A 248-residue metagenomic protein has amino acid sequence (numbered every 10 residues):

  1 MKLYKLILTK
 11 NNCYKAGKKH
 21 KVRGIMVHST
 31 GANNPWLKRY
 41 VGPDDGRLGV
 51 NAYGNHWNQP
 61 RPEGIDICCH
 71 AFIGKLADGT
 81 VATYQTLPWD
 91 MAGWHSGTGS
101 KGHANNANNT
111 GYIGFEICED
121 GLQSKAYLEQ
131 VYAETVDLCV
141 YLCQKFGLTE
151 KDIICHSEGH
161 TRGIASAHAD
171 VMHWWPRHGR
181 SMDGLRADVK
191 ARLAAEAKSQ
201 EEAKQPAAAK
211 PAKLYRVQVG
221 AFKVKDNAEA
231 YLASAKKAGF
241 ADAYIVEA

Functional and structural regions predicted by a protein language model:
M1-I7, K15-I25, N106-P211, A248: Basic/polar, cationic surfaces and motifs that engage anionic cell-wall and phosphate/carboxylate ligands
M1-N108, H178: N-terminal catalytic cores of peptidoglycan-degrading enzymes
G31, K75, D90, E119 (+2 more regions): A mature extracytoplasmic/lumenal domain signature
L37, V81, K125, G163-A165 (+1 more regions): Short acidic, gly/pro-rich beta-turn/loop elements at beta-sheet edges and active-site/ligand-binding grooves
C68, L148-E150, F240: Short secondary-structure junction motifs
E202-A248: Solvent-exposed beta-strand motifs enriched in subsets of small alpha/beta binding domains, especially certain
